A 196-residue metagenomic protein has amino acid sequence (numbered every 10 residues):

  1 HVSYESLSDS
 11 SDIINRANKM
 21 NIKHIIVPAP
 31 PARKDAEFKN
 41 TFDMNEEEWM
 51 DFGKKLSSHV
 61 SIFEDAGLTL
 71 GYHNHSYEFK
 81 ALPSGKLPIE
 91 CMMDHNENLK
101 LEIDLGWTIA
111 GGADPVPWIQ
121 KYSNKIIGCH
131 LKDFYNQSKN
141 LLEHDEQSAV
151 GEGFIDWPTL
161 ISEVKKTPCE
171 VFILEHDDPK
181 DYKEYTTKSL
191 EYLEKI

Functional and structural regions predicted by a protein language model:
V2-L101: Active-site acidic/histidine proton-transfer and metal-coordination neighborhood in alpha/beta enzyme cores
P83-G85, I89-K100, W107-I196: Histidine-acidic metal/acid-base catalytic patches
